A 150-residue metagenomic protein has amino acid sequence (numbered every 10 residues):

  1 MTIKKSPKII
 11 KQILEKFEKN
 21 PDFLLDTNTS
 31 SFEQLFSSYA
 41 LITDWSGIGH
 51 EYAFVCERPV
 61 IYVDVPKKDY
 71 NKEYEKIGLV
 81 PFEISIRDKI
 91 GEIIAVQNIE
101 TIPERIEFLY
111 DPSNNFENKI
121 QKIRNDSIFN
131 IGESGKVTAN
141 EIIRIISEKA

Functional and structural regions predicted by a protein language model:
M1-L25: Catalytic donor nucleotide-activated moiety binding site of glycosyltransferases and closely related
T2-K5, F32, G49-H50, D69-Y70: Flexible loop/turn segments at secondary-structure boundaries
I10-Q12, D26-S30, I48-G49, V80-P81: A generic local structural motif
E18, A40, W45-S127: Catalytic binding pocket for nucleotide-activated donors in carbohydrate/polymer assembly enzymes
D22, S38-Y39: Conserved acidic residues
N28-S38: Short acidic alpha-helix that forms the nucleotide-activated donor recognition element in Leloir-type transferases
I131-A150: C-terminal alpha-helical cap of glycosyltransferases
